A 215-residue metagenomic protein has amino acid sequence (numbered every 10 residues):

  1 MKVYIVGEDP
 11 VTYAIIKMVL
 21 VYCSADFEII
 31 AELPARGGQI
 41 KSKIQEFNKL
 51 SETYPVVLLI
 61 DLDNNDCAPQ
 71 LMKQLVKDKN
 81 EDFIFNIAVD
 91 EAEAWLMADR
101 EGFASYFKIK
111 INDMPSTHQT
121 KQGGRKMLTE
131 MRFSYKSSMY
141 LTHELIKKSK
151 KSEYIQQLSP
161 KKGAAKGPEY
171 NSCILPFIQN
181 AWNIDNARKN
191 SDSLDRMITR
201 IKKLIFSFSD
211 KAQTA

Functional and structural regions predicted by a protein language model:
K2, Y13-I29, K41-V57, L62-A215: C-terminal accessory helical subdomains adjacent to catalytic cores in phosphodiester- and nucleotide-handling enzymes
I5: Conserved SAM-binding loop
E8-D9: Helix N-cap/beta->alpha junction signal
L33-G37: Conserved helicase motor
